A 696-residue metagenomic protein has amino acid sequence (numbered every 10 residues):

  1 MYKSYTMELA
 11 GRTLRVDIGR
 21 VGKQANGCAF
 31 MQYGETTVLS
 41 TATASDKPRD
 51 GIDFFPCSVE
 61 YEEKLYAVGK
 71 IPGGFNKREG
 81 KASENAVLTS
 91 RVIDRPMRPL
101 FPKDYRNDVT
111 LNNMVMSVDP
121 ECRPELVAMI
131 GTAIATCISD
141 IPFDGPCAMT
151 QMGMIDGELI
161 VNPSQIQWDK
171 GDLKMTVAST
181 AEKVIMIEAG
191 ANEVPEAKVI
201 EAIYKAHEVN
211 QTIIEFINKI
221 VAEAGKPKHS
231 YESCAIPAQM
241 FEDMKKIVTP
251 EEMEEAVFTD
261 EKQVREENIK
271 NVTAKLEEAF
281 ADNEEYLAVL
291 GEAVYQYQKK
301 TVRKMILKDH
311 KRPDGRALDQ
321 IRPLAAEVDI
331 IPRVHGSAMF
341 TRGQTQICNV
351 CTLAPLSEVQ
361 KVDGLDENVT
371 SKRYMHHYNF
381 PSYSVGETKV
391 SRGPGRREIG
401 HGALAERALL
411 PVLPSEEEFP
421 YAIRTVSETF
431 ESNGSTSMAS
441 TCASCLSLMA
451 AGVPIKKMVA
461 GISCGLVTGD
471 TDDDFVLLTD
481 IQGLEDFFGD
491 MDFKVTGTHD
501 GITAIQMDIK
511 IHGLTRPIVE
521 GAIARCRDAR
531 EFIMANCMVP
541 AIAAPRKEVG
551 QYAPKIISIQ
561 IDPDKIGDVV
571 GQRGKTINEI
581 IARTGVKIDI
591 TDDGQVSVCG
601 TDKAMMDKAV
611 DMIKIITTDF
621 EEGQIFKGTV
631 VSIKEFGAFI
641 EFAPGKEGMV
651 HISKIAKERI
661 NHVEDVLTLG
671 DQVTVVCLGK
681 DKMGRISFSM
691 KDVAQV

Functional and structural regions predicted by a protein language model:
M1-E232: Long, basic N-terminal domains or extensions that often function in RNA/ssDNA interaction or organelle/cellular
M1-S45, D53, S230-V369, P554-D568 (+2 more regions): Extended amphipathic alpha-helical scaffolds
A25-T110, V115-S117, C122, E188 (+4 more regions): Glycine-rich, flexible beta-strand/loop modules in the N-terminal catalytic cores of phosphate-handling
G27-A29, C122-I141, V328-C351, N433-V453 (+1 more regions): Conserved phosphate/anionic-ligand binding catalytic regions in large, soluble enzymes, centered on
R95-K103, I138, I330, P355-E358 (+13 more regions): Conserved helix-loop functional segments at active or binding sites
K103-V109, D144-P146, I213-Y231, N283-L290 (+6 more regions): Flexible, glycine/charged-enriched surface loops at secondary-structure junctions
D140-D260, L448-K547: Mobile "lid/hinge" segments at catalytic clefts and subdomain interfaces of large enzymes
L290, P554-I556, P563-V696: Single-stranded RNA-binding regions, centering on S1/OB-family and related RNA-binding modules
